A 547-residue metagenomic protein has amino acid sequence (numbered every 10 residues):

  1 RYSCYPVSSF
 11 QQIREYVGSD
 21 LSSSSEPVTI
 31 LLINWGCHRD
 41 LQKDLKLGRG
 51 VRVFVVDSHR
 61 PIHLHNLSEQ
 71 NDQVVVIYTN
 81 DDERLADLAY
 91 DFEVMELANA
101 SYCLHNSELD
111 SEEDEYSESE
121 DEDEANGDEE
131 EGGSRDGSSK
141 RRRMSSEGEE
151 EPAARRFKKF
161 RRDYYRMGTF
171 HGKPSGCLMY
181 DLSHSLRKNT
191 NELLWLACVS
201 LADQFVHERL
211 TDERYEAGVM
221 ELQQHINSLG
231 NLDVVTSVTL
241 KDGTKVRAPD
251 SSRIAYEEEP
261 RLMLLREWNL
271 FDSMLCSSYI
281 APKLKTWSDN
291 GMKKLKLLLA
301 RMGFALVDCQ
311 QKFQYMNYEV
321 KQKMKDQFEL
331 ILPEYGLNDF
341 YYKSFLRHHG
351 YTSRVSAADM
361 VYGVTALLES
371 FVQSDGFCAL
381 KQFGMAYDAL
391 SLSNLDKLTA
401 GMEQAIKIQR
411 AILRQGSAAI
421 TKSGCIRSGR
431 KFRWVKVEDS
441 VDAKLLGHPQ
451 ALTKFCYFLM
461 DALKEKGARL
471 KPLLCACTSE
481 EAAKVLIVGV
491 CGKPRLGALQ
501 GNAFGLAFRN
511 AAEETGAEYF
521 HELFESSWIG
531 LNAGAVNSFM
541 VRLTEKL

Functional and structural regions predicted by a protein language model:
R1-L547: Replace "Mg2+/Mn2+-dependent" with "divalent metal-dependent
